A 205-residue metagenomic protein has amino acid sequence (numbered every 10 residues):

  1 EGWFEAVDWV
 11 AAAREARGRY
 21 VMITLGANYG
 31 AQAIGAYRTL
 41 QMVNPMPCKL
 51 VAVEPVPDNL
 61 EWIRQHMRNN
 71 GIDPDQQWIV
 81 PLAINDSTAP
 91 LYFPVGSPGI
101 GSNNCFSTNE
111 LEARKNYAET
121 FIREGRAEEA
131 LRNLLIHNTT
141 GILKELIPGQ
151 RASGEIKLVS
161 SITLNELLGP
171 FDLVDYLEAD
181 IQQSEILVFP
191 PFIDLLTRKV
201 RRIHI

Functional and structural regions predicted by a protein language model:
E1-I205: Phosphate/nucleotide-binding beta-alpha loop and adjacent structural elements of enzyme active sites
